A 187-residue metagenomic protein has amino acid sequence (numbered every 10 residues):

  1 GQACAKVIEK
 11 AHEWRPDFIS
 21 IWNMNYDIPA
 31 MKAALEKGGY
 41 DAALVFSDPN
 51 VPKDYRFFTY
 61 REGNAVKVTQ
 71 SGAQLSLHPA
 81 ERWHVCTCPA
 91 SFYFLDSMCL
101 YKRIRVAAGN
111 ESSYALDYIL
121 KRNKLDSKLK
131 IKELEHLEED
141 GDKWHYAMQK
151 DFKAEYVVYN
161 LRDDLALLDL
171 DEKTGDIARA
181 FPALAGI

Functional and structural regions predicted by a protein language model:
G1-Q2: Alpha-helical interaction scaffolds
K6-V7, E155: Short, hydrophobic/aromatic alpha-helical segments in well-folded domains
I8, K32, L168-D171: Non-transmembrane alpha-helical segments in soluble domains of secreted/periplasmic/extracellular proteins
I8-A30: Proline-aspartate-enriched helix->loop->beta-strand connector
D27-V45: Short Gly/Thr/Asp-enriched flexible loops that form oxyanion-binding sites at enzyme active sites
A43-V45, F58-I187: Conserved "right-hand" nucleotidyltransferase catalytic core of DNA-directed polymerases
P49, Y55: Conserved phosphoryl-transfer catalytic core
